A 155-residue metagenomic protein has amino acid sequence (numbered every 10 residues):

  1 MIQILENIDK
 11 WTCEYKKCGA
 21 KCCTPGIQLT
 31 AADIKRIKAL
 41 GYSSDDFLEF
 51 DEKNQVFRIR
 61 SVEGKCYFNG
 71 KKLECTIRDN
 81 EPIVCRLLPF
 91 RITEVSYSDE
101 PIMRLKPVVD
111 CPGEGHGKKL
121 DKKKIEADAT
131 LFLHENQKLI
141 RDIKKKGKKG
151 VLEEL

Functional and structural regions predicted by a protein language model:
M1-L155: Short loop/turn segments that flank or connect secondary-structure elements
